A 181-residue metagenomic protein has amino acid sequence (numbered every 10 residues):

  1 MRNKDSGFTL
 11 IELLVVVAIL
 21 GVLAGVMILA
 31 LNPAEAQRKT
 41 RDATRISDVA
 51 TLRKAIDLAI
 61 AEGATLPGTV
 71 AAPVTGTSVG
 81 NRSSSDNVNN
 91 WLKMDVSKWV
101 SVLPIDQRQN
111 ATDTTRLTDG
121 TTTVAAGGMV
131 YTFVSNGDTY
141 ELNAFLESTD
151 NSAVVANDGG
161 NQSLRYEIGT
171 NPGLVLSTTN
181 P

Functional and structural regions predicted by a protein language model:
M1-F8: N-terminal leader/signal peptides at the extreme start of proteins
F8-A18: N-terminal signal-anchor/signal peptide hydrophobic helix marking the start of the first transmembrane segment
L20-T40, I60: C-terminal juxtamembrane segment of a hydrophobic transmembrane alpha-helix
R38-T65: Membrane-proximal N-terminal amphipathic helix
D57, A61-S148: Extracellular/periplasmic head regions of type IV pilus-like filament subunits
S135-P181: Short, surface-exposed interaction loops/tails
